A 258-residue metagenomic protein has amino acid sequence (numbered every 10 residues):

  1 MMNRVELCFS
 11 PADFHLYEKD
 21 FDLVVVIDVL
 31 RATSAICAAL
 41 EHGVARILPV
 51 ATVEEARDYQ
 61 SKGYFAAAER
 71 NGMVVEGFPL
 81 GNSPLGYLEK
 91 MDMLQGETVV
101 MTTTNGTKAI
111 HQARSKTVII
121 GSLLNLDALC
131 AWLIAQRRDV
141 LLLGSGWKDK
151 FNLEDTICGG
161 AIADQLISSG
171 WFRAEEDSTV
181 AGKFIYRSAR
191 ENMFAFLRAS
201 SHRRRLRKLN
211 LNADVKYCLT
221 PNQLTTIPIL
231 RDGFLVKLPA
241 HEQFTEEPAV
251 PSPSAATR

Functional and structural regions predicted by a protein language model:
R4-E6, D22-V25, A45-L48, G63-A67 (+5 more regions): Structural motif
L7-Y17, A32-E41, E54-V99, T103 (+2 more regions): Residues that scaffold, gate, or flank divalent-cation-dependent active/transport sites
D22-I36: N-terminal glycine-rich anion-binding loops that anchor highly charged ligand groups
V50-A51, S122: Short beta->alpha connector loops at strand-helix junctions that form conserved, small/polar/Pro-enriched
F65, P79-T117, A131, Q136 (+1 more regions): Long, charged alpha-helical interface segments
T103-N105, S122, L142-G146: Short, structured patches in soluble enzyme cores that scaffold and shape functional sites
I120-A131: Short, acidic/small-residue loops that bind anionic groups at enzyme active sites
S145-D155: Phosphate/ribose-phosphate-bearing ligand recognition and processing surfaces, centered on ADP-ribose/NAD(+/P+) systems
